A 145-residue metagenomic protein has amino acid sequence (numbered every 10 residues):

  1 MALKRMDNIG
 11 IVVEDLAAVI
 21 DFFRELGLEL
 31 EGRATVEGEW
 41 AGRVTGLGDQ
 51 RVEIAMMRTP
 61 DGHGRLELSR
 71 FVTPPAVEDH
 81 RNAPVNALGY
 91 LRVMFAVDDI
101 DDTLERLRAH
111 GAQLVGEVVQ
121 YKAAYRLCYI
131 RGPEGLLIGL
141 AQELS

Functional and structural regions predicted by a protein language model:
M1-I20, L26-G32, Y90-F95, A141-S145: N-terminal beta-strand motif that seeds the catalytic metal site of vicinal oxygen chelate
A2, R33-T35, E53-M56, G64-L66 (+3 more regions): Vicinal oxygen chelate
R5, Q50-R51, G89, A124: Exposed loop/turn and edge beta-strand positions of beta-sandwich/beta-sheet ligand-binding modules
V12-H63, D102, A109, C128: Core segments of cupin and vicinal oxygen chelate
T35-V36, F71-T73: Histidine- and/or cysteine-centered catalytic micro-motif in compact active-site loops
G38-R43, P75-R81: A short, acidic/glycine-rich surface segment
H63, V72-P75: Active-site/binding-pocket entry motifs
A83-A87: Non-DNA-binding regulatory cores of transcription-related proteins, predominantly C-terminal effector-binding
